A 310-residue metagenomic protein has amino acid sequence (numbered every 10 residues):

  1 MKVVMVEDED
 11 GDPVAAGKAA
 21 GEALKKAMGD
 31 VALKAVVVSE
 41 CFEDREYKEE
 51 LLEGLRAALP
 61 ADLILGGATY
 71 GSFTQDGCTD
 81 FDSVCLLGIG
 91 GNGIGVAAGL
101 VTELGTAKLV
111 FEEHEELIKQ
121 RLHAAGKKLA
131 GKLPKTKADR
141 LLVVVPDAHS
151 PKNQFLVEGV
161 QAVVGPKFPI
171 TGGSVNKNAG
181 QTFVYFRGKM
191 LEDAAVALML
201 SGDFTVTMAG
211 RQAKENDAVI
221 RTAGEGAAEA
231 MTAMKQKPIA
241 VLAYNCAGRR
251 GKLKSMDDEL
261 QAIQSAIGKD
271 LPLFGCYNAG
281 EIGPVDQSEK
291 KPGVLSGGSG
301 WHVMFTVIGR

Functional and structural regions predicted by a protein language model:
M1-R310: Hydrophobic alpha/beta core scaffold segments
